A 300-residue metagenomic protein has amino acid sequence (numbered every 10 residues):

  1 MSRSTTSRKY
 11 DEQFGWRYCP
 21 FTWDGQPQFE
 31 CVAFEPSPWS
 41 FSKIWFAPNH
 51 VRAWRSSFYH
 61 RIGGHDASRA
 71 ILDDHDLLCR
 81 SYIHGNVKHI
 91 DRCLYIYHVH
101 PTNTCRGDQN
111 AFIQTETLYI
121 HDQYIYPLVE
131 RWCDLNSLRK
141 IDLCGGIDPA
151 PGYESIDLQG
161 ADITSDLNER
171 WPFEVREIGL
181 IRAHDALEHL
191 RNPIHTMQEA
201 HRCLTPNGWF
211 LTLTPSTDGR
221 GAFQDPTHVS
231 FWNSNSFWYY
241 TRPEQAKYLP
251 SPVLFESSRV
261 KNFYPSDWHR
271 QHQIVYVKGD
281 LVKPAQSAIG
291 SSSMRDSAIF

Functional and structural regions predicted by a protein language model:
M1-Q26: Conserved donor NDP-sugar-binding/catalytic core segment of glycosyltransferases
R3-T5, H75, K88-L94, H98-V99: Catalytic beta-strand/loop signature of glycosyltransferases that borders the donor
F21-W54, A161-T164: A recurrent flexible, glycine/aromatic-enriched loop bordering the glycosyltransferase active site that acts as
P38, N49, I194-H195, E199-H201 (+2 more regions): S-adenosyl-L-methionine-dependent methyltransferase catalytic module, highlighting the catalytic core
A70-L77: Acidic donor-binding loop at a coil-to-helix junction in glycosyltransferase catalytic cores that engages
C93, Y97-H100, R106-W132: Catalytic core of nucleotide-sugar-dependent glycosyltransferases
I147-E174: Adenosine-cofactor binding site in Rossmann-like domains, unifying the SAM/SAH pocket of S-adenosylmethionine-dependent
R182: A conserved beta-strand element that flanks and buttresses the S-adenosyl-L-methionine
